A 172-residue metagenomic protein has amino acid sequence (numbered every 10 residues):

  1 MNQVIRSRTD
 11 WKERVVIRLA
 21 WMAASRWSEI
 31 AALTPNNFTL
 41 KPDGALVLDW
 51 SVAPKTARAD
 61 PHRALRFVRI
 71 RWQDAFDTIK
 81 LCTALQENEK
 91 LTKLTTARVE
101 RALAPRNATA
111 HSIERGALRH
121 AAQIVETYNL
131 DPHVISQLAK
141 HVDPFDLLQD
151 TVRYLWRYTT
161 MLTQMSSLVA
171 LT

Functional and structural regions predicted by a protein language model:
M1-W27: Basic, Lys/Arg- and aromatic-enriched nucleic-acid-binding interface segment
K12, R26, R66-V68, E114-A117: Short, cationic motifs built from Arg/Lys/His that form the positively charged side of catalytic pockets
R14-W21, A110, L148-V152: Short, well-structured alpha-helical segments
R18, M22, S112-V142: C-terminal catalytic core of tyrosine-transesterase DNA break-rejoin enzymes
A20-L46, L130-Q137: Short, charged phosphate-coordinating catalytic segments
A32-T78, D146: Conserved tyrosine-mediated DNA breakage-rejoining catalytic core shared by Y-recombinases
F38-L40, T127-T163: Short, polar N-cap/turn motifs at the start of nucleic acid-interacting alpha helices
V68-A108, S112, A122: Active-site/catalytic core of tyrosine-dependent DNA strand-transfer enzymes
